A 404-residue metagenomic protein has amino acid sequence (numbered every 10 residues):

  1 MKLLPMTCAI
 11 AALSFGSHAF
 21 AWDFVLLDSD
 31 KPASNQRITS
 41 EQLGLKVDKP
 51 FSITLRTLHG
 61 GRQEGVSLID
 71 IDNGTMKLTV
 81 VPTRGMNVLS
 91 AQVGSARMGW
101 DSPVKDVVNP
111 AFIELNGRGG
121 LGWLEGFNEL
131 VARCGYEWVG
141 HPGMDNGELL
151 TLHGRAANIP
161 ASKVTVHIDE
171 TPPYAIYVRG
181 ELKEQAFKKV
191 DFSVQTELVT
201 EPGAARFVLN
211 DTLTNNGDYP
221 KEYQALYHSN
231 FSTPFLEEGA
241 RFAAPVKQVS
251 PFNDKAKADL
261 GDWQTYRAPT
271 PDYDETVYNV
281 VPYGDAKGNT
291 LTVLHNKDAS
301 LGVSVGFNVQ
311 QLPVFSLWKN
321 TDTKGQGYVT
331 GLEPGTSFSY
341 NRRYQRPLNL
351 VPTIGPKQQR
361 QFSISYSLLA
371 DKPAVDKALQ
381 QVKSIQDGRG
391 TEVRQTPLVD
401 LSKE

Functional and structural regions predicted by a protein language model:
M1-T7: Bacterial N-terminal signal peptides that target proteins for export
C8-A9, A19: Cleavable N-terminal signal peptides
S14-H18: N-terminal signal peptide c-region/cleavage motif recognized by signal peptidases
F20-V208, P220, F231-A268, G284-E404: Surface-exposed acidic/polar loop and edge beta-strand patches at domain peripheries
A225-F231: Surface-exposed beta-strand/loop patches in extracellular or lumenal glycoproteins
Y273-K287: An ectodomain-focused feature that recognizes extracytoplasmic/extracellular
